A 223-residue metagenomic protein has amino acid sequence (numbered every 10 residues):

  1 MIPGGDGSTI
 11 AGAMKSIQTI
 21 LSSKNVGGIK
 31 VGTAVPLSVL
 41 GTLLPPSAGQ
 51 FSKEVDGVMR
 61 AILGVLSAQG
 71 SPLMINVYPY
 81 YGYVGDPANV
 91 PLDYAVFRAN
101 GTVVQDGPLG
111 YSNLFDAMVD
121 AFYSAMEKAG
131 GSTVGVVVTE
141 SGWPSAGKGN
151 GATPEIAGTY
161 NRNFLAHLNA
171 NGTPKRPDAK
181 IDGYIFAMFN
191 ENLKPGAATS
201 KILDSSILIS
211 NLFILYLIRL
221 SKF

Functional and structural regions predicted by a protein language model:
M1-P3, T139-E140: G-domain G4 guanine-recognition motif of GTPases
I2-G5, S38-L44, G82-V84: Short, well-ordered, mixed-charge alpha-helical segments that flank or form enzyme active sites
A11, K15-T19, S23-G32, L40 (+2 more regions): Substrate-binding and catalytic surfaces of secreted/luminal carbohydrate-active proteins
V35: Active-site beta->alpha N-cap acidic-glycine motif
